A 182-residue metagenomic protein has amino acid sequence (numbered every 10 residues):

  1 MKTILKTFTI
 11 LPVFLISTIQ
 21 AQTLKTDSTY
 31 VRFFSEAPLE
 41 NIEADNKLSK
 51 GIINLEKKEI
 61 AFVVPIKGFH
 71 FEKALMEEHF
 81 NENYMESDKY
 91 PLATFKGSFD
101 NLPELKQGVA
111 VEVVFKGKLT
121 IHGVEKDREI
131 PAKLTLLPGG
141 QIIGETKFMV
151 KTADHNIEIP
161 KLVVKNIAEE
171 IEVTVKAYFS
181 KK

Functional and structural regions predicted by a protein language model:
M1-L24: Bacterial Sec-dependent N-terminal signal peptides
A21-K182: Low-complexity, acidic/polar, glycine-enriched regions of mature
